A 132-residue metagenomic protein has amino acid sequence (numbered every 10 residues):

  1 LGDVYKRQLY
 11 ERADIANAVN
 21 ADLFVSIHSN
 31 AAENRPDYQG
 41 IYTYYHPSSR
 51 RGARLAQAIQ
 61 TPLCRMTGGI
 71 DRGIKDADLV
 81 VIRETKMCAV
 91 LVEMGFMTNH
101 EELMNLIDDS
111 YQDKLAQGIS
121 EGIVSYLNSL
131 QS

Functional and structural regions predicted by a protein language model:
G2-S132: Active-site-proximal helix/loop segments of hydrolytic enzymes
